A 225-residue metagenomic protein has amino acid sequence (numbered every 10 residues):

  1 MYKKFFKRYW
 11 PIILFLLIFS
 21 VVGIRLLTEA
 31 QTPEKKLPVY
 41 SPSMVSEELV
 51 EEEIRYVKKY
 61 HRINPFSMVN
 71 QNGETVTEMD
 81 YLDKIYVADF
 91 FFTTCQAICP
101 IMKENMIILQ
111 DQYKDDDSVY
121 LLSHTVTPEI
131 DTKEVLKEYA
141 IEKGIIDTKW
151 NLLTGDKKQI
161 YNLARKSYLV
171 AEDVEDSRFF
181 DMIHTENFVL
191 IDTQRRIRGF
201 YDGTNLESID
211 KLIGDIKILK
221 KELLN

Functional and structural regions predicted by a protein language model:
M1-I63: N-terminal targeting signals for export/organelle localization
H61-I63, K84-I85, I183-T185: Short, small/polar residue-rich loop motifs at catalytic or cofactor-binding pockets
S67-M68, L190: Hydrophobic beta-strand positions
V76-M106, L121-L122: Short active-site neighborhood of thiol/selenol oxidoreductases, capturing the structured segment around
K103-L163: Structural microenvironment flanking redox-active thiols in thiol-disulfide oxidoreductases
K149-W150, Y161, R165-D173, M182-V189: Structural micro-motif
D176-N225: Thiol-/selenol-based redox modules, centered on thioredoxin-like and closely related oxidoreductase domains
